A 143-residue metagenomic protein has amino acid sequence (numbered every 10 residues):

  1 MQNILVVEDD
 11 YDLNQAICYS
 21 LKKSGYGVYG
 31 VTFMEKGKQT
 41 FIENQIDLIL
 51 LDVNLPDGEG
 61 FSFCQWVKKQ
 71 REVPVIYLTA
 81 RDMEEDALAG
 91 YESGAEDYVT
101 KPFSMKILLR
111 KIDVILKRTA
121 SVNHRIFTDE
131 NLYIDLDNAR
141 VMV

Functional and structural regions predicted by a protein language model:
M1-T119: N-terminal/domain-start alpha-helical segments
N3, D113-V143: Short, Lys/Arg-enriched segments at the junction into DNA-binding effector domains of transcriptional regulators
